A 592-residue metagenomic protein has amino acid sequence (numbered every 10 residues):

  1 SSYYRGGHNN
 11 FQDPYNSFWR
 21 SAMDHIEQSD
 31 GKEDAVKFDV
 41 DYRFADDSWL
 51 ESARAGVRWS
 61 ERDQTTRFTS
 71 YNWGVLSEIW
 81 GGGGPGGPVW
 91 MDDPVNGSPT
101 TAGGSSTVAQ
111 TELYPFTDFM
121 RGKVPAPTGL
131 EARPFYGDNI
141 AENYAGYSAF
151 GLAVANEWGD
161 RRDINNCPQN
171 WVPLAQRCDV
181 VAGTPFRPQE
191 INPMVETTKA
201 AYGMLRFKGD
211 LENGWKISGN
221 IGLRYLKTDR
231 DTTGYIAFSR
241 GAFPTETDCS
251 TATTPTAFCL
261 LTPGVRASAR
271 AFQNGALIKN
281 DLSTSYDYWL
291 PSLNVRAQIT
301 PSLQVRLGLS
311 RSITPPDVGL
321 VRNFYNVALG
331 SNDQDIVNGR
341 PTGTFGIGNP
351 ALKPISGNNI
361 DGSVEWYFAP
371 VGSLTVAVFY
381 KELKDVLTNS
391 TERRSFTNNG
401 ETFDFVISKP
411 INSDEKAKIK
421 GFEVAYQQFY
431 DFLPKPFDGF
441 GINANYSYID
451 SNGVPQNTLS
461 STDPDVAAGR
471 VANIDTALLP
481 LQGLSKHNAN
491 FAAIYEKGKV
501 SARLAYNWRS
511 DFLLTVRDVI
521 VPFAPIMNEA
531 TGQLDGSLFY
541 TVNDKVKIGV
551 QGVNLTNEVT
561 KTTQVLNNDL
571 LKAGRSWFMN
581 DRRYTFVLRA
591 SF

Functional and structural regions predicted by a protein language model:
S1-W19, W80-P188, E246-I278, D335-I347 (+2 more regions): Flexible glycine-rich, low-complexity coil/linker segments exposed to the extracellular/periplasmic environment
A22-E27, F186-N192, G275-D281, G346-P350 (+6 more regions): Extracellular loop and loop/strand-boundary signature of outer-membrane beta-barrel proteins
Q28, K32, F44, V57-T65 (+12 more regions): Transmembrane beta-strands of outer-membrane beta-barrel pores
R43-A53, F68, G97, D210-G219 (+5 more regions): Short loop/turn motifs that connect adjacent beta-strands in outer-membrane beta-barrel proteins
C178, P188-N192, T262, R266 (+5 more regions): Surface-exposed extracellular loop regions of Gram-negative outer-membrane beta-barrel proteins, predominantly
M194, T284, I313-T375, Y380-L383 (+4 more regions): Outer-membrane beta-barrel signature, preferentially recognizing the C-terminal barrel domain of Gram-negative
F379-L383, L387-V516, T556: Gram-negative outer-membrane beta-barrel transporters
N507-V519, F539-F592: C-terminal beta-signal and adjacent terminal beta-strands/loops of Gram-negative outer-membrane beta-barrel proteins
